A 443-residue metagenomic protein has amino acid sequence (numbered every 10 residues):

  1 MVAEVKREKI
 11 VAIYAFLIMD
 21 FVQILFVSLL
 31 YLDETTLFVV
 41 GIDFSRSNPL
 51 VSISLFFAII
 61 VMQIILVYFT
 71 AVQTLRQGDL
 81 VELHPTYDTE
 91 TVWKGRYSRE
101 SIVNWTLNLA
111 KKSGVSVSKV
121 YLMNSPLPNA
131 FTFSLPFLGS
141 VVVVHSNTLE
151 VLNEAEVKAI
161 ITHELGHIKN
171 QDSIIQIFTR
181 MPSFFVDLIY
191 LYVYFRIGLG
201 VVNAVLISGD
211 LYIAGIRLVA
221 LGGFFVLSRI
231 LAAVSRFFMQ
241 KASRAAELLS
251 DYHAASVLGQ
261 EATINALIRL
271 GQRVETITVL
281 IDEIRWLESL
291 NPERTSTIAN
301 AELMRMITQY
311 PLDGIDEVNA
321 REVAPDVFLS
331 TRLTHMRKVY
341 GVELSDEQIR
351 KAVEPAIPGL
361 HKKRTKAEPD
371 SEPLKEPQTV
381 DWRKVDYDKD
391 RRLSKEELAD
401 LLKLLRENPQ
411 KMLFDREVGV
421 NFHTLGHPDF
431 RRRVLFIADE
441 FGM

Functional and structural regions predicted by a protein language model:
M1-L127, S183-R244, V274-T278, L344-E347 (+4 more regions): Hydrophobic or amphipathic, alpha-helical segments that drive membrane association/targeting
T91-Y97, G259-I284: Solvent-exposed, non-transmembrane helices and loops of integral membrane proteins
W105-T106, N129, A155-I160, E164: Membrane-proximal, non-transmembrane interface segments of integral membrane proteins
A130-E154: Active-site scaffold of zinc-dependent metalloenzymes
V144, A159-H167, Q171-D172, E247-D251: Active-site recognition of the HExxH zinc-binding catalytic motif
L165-F184, Q260-T263: Catalytic Zn2+-binding segment of zinc metalloproteases
T278-P369, W382-V385, D390-R392, E396: Amphipathic alpha-helical blocks and their helix-capping loop/short-beta junctions
